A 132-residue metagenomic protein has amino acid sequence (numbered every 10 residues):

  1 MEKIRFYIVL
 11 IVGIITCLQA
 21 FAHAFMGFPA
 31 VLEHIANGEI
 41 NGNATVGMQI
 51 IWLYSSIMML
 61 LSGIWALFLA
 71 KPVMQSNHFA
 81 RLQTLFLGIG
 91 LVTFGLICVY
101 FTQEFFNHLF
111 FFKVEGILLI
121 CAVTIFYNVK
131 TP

Functional and structural regions predicted by a protein language model:
M1-R5, N37-A44: Helix-boundary and loop/linker segments of multi-pass membrane transporters
E2, G63-L82, V129: Juxtamembrane helix-break-helix junctions at the cytosolic face of small multi-pass alpha-helical membrane proteins
E2-C17, N77-L85: Interfacial segments of alpha-helical transmembrane regions
I14, L18-A30, N43-K71, F86-T93: Core segments of alpha-helical transmembrane spans in multipass integral membrane proteins
I14, R81-C98, V114-A122: Hydrophobic alpha-helical membrane segments
F28-G38: Peri-membrane helix termini and adjoining interfacial loops of integral membrane proteins
Q49-S56, F110-L119: Alpha-helical transmembrane segments of polytopic membrane proteins
T93-F112, F126-P132: Membrane-helix boundary connector in multi-pass membrane proteins
